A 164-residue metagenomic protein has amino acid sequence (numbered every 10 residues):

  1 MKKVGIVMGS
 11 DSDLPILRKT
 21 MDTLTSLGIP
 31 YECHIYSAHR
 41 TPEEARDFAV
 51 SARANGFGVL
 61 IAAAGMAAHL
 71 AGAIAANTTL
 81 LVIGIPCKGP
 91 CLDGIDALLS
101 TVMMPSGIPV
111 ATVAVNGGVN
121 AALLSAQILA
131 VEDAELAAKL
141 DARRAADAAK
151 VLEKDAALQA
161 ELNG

Functional and structural regions predicted by a protein language model:
K2, I29-E32, T79-L80, V102-V110: Glycine/charged-rich beta-loop-alpha catalytic/anionic-binding loops adjacent to active sites
K2-R40: Glycine-rich phosphate/diphosphate-binding loop of Rossmann-like nucleotide-binding domains
M8-P15, K19-T20, I95-G164: C-terminal binding/interaction regions
D13-L17, T41-A45, A64-A73, L92-I95 (+1 more regions): Short glycine/serine/threonine-rich phosphate/pyrophosphate-binding segments that cradle anionic phosphate groups
C33-A54: N-terminal beta-loop-helix "entrance" segment that forms/cooperates in small-molecule cofactor or anionic ligand
S37-A38, A63-A67, P86, T112-G117: Active-site nucleophile and cofactor-binding loops and adjacent substrate-binding regions of central metabolic enzymes
F48-P86: Glycine-rich phosphate-binding loop
N77-S106: Glycine/small-residue-rich loop that forms an oxyanion/phosphate-binding "nest" at active or ligand-binding sites
